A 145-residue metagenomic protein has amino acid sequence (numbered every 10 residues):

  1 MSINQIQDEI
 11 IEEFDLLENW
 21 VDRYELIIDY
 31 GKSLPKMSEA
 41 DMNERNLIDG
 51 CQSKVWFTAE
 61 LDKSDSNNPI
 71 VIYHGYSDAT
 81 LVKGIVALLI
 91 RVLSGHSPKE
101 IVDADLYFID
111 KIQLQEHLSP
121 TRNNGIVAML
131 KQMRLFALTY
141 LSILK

Functional and structural regions predicted by a protein language model:
I3-K54, L61-D65, I109-K145: N-terminal intrinsically disordered, cationic/polar leader segments that include organellar targeting peptides
Q7, G75, L93, A104 (+1 more regions): Functionally constrained cores in energy, signaling, and assembly domains
L61-T80, I90-S94: Conserved interaction-surface patches within small, structured recognition/assembly domains
V86: Primarily the active-site beta-strand->alpha-helix module of PP2C/PPM metal-dependent phosphatases, and frequently
G95-I112: Glycine-rich phosphate/pyrophosphate-binding loops and their adjacent beta-strand/loop elements at enzyme active sites
